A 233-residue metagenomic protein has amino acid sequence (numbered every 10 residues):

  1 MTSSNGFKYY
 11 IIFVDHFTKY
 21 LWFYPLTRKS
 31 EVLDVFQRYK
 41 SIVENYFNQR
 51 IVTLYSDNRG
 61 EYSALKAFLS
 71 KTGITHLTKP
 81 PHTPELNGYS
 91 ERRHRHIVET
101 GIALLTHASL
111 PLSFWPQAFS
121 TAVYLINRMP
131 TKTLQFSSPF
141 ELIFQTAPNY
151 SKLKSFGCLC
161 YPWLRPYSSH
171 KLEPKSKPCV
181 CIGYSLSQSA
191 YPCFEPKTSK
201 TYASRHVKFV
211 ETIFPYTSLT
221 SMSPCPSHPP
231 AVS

Functional and structural regions predicted by a protein language model:
M1-K29, F36, P166-S168: An active-site-proximal beta-strand-loop segment
G6-F7, Y24-F47, K200-Y202, V207-K208 (+1 more regions): Active-site beta-loop-alpha junctions of metal-dependent nucleic acid enzymes, especially the RNase H-like/DDE
G6-I11, R38-I42, L65, P84 (+4 more regions): Eukaryotic intrinsically disordered and solvent-exposed regulatory patches
H16-K19, K29-E31, R59-E61, P81-P84 (+8 more regions): Conserved beta-strand elements of beta-rich interaction domains across eukaryotes, especially beta-propellers
E31, S41-E44, N48, S70-L77 (+7 more regions): Short amphipathic alpha-helices and their capping/turn residues within compact interaction modules
Q49-T53, S113, T133-I143, S151-Y161 (+1 more regions): Retroelement integrase C-terminal DNA-binding domain
S56-N58, A64-K66, H76-T100, L112-V123: RNase H-like two-metal-ion nuclease catalytic core shared by retroviral integrases and related mobile-element nucleases
R92-L134, Q145, K152, P178-L186 (+1 more regions): Charged alpha-helix within mobile-element recombinases
